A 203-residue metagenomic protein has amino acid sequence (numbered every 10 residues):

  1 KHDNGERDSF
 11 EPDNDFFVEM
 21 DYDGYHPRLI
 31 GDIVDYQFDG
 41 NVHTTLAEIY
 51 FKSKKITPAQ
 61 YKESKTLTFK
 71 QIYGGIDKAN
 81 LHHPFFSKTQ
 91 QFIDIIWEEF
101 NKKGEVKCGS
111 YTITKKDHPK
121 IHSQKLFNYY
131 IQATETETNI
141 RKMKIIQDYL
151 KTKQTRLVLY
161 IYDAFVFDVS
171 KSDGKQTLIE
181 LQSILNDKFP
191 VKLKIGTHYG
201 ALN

Functional and structural regions predicted by a protein language model:
K1-E63, N203: Catalytic nucleotidyl-transfer cores of nucleotide-processing enzymes
E19-Y22, T68, R156-V169: Catalytic palm active-site di-aspartate
Y22-H26, I72, E135, K171: Short, flexible loop/turn elements at secondary-structure junctions
P27-R28, F167-S170, Y199-N203: Short, solvent-exposed polar/charged micro-motifs at secondary-structure junctions
G31-Y36, K70-G74, D148, K171: Short, well-ordered loop/turn and helix-capping segments at boundaries between secondary-structure elements and domains
I49-Y160, D187-N203: Conserved catalytic core of nucleic-acid polymerases
F165-I179: Catalytic palm subdomain of template-directed nucleic-acid polymerases, centered on the conserved carboxylate motif
K175-P190: Low-complexity, intrinsically disordered Gly/Pro/Thr-rich segments
